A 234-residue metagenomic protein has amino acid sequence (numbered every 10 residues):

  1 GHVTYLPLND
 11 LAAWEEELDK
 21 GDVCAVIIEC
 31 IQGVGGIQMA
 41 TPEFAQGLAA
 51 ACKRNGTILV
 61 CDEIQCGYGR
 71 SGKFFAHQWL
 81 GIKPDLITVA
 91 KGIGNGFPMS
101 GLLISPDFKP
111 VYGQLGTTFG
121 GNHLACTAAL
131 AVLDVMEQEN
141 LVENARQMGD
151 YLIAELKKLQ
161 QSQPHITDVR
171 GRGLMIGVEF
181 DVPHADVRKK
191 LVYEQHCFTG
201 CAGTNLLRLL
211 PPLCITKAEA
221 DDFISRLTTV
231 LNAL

Functional and structural regions predicted by a protein language model:
G1-L234: Conserved N-terminal phosphate-binding loop of PLP-dependent enzymes in the Aspartate aminotransferase
